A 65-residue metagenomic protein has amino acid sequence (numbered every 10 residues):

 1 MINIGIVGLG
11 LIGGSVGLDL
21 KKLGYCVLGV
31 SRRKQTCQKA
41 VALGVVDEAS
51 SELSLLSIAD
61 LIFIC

Functional and structural regions predicted by a protein language model:
M1-E52: NAD(P)+-binding Rossmann beta1-loop-alpha1 motif at the extreme N-terminus of oxidoreductases
E52-C65: Rossmann-like NAD(P)-binding element
